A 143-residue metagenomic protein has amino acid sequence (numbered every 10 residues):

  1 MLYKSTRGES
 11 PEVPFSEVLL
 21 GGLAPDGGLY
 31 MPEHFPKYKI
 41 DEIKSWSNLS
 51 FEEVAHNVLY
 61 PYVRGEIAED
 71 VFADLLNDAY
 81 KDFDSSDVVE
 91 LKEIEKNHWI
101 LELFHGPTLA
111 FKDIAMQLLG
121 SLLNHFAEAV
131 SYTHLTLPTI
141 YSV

Functional and structural regions predicted by a protein language model:
M1-L135: PLP-dependent amino-acid enzyme catalytic core
H134-V143: Single conserved hydrophobic/aromatic residue that forms the stacking wall/gate of nucleotide- or nucleobase-binding
